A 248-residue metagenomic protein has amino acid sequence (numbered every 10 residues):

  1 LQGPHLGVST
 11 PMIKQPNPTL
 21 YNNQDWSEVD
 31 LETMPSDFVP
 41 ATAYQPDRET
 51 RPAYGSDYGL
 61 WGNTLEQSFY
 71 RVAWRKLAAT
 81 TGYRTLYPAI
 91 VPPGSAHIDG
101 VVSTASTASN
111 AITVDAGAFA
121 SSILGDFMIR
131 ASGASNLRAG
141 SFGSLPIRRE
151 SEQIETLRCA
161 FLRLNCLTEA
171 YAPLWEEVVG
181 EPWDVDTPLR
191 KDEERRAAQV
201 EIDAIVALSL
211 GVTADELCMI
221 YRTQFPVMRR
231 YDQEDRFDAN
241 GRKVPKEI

Functional and structural regions predicted by a protein language model:
L1-I248: S-adenosyl-L-methionine
